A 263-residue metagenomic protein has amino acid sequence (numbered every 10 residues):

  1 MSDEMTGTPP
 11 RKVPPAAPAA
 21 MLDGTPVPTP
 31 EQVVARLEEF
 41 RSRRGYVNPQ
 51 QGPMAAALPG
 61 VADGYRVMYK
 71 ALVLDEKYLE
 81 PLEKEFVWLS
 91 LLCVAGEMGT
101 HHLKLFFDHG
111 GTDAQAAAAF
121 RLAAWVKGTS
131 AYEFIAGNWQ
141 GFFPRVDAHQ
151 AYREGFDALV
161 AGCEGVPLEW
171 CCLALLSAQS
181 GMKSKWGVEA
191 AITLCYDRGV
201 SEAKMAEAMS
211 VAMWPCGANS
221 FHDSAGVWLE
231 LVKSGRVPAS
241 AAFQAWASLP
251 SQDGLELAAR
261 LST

Functional and structural regions predicted by a protein language model:
S2-P81, L103-A118, A124-L168, E189-D197 (+1 more regions): Acidic, glycine/proline-rich low-complexity segments that act as flexible tails and inter-domain linkers
E83-E97, W170-W186: Amphipathic, charged-and-aliphatic alpha-helical interface segments that function as noncatalytic docking
W88-L89, A123, A212-M213: Long alpha-helical scaffolds
C93, V126, W214-N219: Glycine-rich phosphate/pyrophosphate-binding beta-alpha loops
A116-R121, K204-M209: Membrane-interface alpha-helices at helix entry/exit sites of multi-pass transporters
S184, E189-A190, A212-M213: Domain-wide signal for the mature, well-folded portions of proteins, strongly enriched in nucleus-encoded organellar
